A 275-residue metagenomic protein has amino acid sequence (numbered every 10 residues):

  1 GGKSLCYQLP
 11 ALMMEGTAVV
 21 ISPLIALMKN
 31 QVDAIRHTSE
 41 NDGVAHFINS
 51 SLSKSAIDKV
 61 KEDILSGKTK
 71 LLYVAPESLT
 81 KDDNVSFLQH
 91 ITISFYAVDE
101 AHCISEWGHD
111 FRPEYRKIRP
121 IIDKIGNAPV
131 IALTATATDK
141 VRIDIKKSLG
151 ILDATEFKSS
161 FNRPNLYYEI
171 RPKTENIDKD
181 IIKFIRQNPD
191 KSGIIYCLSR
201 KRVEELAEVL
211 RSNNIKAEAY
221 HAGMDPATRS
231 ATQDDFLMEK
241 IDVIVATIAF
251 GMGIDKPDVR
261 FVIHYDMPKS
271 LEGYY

Functional and structural regions predicted by a protein language model:
G1, P10-G16, K29-Y275: Helicase motor core with emphasis on the C-terminal RecA-like subdomain
S4: Walker A/P-loop
Y7: Conserved sugar-transfer catalytic core signal across GT-A, GT-B, and GT-C glycosyltransferases
V19: Key residue(s) within conserved catalytic/signature motifs
A26: Conserved Rossmann-like nucleotide-cofactor binding loop
